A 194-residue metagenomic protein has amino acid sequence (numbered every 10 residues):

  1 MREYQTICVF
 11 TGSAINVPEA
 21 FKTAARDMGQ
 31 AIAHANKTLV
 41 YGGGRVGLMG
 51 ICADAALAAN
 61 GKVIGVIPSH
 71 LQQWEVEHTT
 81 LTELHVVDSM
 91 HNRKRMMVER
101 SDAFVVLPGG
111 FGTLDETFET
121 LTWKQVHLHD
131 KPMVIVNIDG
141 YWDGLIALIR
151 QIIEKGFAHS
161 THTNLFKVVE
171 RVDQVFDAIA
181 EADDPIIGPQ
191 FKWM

Functional and structural regions predicted by a protein language model:
M1-R100, D139-D173, D183-M194: A cross-family phosphate/adenosyl-ligand binding-site feature
G43, I67, V87-D88, L107-G109 (+3 more regions): Short beta->alpha connector loops at strand-helix junctions that form conserved, small/polar/Pro-enriched
N92-H127, V134, P185-M194: Active-site/ligand-binding-proximal alpha/beta "capping" segment
T113, W123-H129, Q151-E154, A158 (+1 more regions): Alpha-helix capping at helix-to-loop junctions
F176-A178: PLP-dependent amino-acid enzyme catalytic core
